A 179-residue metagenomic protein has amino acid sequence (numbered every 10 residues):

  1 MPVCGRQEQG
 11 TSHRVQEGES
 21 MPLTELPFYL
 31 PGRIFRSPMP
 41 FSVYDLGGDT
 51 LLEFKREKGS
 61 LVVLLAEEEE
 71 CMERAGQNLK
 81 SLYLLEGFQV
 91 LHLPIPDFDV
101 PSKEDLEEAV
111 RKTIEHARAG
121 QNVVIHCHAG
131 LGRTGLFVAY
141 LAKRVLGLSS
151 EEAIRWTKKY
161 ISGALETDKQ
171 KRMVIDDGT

Functional and structural regions predicted by a protein language model:
C4, R14-V124, L136-T179: Cys-dependent protein tyrosine phosphatase-like superfamily
C127: Short cysteine clusters
G130: Conserved G/P- and acidic residue-centered "switch" motifs that form tight phosphate/ATP-binding loops in soluble
R133: Conserved SAM/SAH-binding loop-helix junction of Class I S-adenosyl-L-methionine-dependent methyltransferases
